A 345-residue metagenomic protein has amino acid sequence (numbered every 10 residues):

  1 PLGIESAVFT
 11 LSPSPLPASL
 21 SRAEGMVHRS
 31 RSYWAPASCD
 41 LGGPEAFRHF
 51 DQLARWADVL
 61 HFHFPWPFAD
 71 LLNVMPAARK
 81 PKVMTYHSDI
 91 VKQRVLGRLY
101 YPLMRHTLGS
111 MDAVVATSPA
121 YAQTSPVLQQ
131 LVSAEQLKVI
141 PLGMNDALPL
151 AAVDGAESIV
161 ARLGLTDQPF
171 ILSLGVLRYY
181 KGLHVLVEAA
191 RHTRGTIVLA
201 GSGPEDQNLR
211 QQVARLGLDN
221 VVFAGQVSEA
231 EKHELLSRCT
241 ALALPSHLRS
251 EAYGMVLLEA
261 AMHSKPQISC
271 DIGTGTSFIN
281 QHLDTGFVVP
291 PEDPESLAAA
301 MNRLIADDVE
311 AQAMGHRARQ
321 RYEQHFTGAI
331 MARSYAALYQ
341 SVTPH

Functional and structural regions predicted by a protein language model:
L2-D40: N-terminal strand-loop element at the rim of the active site of nucleotide-sugar-dependent glycosyltransferases
D58, S237-A252, K265: Acidic donor-binding loop of glycosyltransferase active sites
F62-A69: Short His-centered aromatic/hydrophobic patch
G109-A151: A short, active-site helix/loop in glycosyltransferases that binds the activated sugar's phosphate group
P169-H192, P204-R210, E295, A329 (+1 more regions): A conserved mid-protein helix/loop that constitutes part of the nucleotide-sugar donor-binding site
Q207-A230: Nucleotide-activated donor-binding/catalytic signature segment of Leloir-type glycosyltransferases, i.e., the conserved
M262, P266-C270: Short hydrophobic beta-strand element within catalytic cores of glycosyltransferases and related nucleotide-activated
Q281-P294, N302-V309: Conserved acidic donor-binding segment of nucleotide-sugar-dependent glycosyltransferases
